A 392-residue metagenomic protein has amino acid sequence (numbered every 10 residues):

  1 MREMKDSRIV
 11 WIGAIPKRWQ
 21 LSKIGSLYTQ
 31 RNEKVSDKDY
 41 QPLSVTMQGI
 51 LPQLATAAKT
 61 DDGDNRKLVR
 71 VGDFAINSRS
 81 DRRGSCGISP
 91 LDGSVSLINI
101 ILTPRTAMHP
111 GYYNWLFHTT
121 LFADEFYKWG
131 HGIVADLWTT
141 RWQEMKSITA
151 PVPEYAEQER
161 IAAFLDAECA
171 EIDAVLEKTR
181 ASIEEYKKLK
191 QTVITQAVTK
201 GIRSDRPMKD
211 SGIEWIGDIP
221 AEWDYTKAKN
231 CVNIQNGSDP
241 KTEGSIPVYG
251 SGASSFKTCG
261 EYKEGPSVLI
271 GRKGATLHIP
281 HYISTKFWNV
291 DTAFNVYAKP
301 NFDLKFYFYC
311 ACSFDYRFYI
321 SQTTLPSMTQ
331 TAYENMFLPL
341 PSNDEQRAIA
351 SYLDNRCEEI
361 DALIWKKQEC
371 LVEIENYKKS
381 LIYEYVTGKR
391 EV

Functional and structural regions predicted by a protein language model:
M1-I12, R18, P153-P207, P339-V392: Amphipathic alpha-helical coiled-coil/heptad-repeat segments
R2-V10, R79, G93-I100, I133-E159 (+2 more regions): A short glycine-rich beta-alpha junction/loop motif
R2-V35, S147, Y155, E159 (+5 more regions): Non-catalytic DNA-recognition/assembly elements of restriction-modification systems
S7-R8, G25-V71, G212, K227-G265 (+3 more regions): Sequence-specific dsDNA recognition surfaces
K34-A55, F74-I100, G111, W115 (+6 more regions): Short, ligand-facing micro-motifs at secondary-structure edges
P104-H109, A298-D303: Ligand-binding loop in jelly-roll beta-barrel domains
